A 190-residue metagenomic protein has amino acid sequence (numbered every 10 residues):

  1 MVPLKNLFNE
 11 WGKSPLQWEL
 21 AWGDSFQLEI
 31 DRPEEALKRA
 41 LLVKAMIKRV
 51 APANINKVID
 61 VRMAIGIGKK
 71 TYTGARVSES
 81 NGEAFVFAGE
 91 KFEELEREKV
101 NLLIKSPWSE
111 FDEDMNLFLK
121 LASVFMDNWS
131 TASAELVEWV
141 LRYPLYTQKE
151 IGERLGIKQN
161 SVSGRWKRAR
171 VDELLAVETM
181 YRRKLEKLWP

Functional and structural regions predicted by a protein language model:
M1-G89, E93: DNA-contacting interfaces and partner/effector-binding or oligomerization modules in DNA-centric proteins
T73-E79, L95-L117: Flexible, glycine/charge-rich interdomain/linker segments that couple and regulate nucleotide signaling catalytic cores
M126-A134, L145: Short helix-coil-helix linker/hinge
D127, L155, Q159, V171: Regulatory/sensor and coupling segments of signal-transduction and defense proteins
E135-V140: Short alpha-helical "packing" element that flanks the helix-turn-helix/winged-helix DNA-binding module
T147-L155, V162: Short alpha-helical "recognition helix" segments of helix-turn-helix
W166, E173: DNA major-groove recognition helix of helix-turn-helix
E178-W189: Short, basic, alpha-helical segments at the C-terminal edge of helix-turn-helix-like DNA-binding modules
